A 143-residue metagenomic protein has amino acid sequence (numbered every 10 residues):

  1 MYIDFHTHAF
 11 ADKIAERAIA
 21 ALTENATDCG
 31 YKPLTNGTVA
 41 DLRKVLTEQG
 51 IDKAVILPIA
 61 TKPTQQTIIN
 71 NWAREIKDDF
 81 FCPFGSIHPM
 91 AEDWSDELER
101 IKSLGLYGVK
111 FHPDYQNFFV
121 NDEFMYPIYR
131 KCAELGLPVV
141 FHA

Functional and structural regions predicted by a protein language model:
M1-I59, T64: An N-terminally biased module of ancient metal coordination in phosphate/nucleic-acid-related enzymes
D52-K53, T61-A143: Active-site gating/metal-coordination segments in enzymes
